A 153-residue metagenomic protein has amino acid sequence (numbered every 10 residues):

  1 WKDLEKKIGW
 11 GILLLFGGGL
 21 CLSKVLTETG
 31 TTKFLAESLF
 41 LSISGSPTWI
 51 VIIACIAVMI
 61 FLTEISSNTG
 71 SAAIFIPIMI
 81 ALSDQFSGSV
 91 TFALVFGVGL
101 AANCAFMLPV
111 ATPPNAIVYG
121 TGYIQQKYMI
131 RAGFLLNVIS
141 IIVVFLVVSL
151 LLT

Functional and structural regions predicted by a protein language model:
D3-F34, W49-E64: Core transmembrane alpha-helical segments of multi-pass membrane transporters/permeases
I12-S23, P77-Q85, A132, I141: Small-residue-rich segments of transmembrane alpha-helices in multi-pass membrane proteins, especially helix faces
K24-G30, F61-I74, C104-P113: Short helix-coil transition sites and intra-membrane helix breaks within transmembrane domains of multi-pass
L26, V58-L62, S66, L82 (+4 more regions): Alpha-helical membrane-inserting segments
T31-G45: Membrane-interface interhelical connector segments
T48-F61, S87-M107: Alpha-helical transmembrane segments of multi-pass membrane proteins
N68-L100: Hydrophobic transmembrane alpha-helices that form the pore/transport pathway of multi-pass ion and small-solute
F96-T153: Juxtamembrane and boundary regions of transmembrane helices in multi-pass small-molecule transporters and channels
